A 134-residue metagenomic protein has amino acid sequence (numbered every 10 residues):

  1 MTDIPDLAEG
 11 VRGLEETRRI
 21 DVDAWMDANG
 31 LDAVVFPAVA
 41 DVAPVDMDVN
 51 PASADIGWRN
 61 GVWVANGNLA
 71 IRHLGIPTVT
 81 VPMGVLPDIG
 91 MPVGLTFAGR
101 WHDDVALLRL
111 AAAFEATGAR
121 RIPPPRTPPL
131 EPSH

Functional and structural regions predicted by a protein language model:
M1-H73, T127-P132: Serine-dependent amide/ester hydrolase catalytic core
A8, R72-H134: Structural helix-boundary/capping segments
